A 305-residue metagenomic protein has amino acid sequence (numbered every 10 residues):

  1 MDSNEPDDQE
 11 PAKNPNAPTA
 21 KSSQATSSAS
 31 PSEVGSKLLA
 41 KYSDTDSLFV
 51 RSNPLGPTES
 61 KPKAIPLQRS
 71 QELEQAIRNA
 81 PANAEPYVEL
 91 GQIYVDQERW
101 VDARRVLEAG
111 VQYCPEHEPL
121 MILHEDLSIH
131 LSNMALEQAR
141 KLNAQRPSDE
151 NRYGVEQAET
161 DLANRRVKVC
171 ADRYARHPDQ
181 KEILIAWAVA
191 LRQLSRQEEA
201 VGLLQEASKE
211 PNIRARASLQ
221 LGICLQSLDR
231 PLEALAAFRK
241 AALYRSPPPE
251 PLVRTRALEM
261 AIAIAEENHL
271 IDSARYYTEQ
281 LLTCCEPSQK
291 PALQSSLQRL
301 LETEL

Functional and structural regions predicted by a protein language model:
R69, A103, R166, A200 (+2 more regions): Single-residue signature of alpha-solenoid repeat helices
P81-A82, P115, P178-D179, N212 (+2 more regions): Short coil turns that delineate tetratricopeptide repeat
V111-Q112, K209, A241-R245, L282-T283: Amphipathic alpha-helical segments of tetratricopeptide repeats
